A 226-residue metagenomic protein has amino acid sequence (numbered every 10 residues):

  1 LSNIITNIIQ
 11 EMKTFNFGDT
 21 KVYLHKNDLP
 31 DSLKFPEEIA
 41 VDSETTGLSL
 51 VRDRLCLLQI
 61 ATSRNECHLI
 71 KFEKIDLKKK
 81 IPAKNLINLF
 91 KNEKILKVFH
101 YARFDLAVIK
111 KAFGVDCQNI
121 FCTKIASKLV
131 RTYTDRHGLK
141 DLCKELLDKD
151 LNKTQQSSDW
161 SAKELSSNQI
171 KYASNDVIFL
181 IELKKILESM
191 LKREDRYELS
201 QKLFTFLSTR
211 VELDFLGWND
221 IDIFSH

Functional and structural regions predicted by a protein language model:
L1-I39, S43: N-terminal accessory regions of nucleic-acid-interacting proteins
T14-F17, Q59, R64-I181, E188 (+1 more regions): Active-site-proximal helix-loop-helix substrate-binding element of RNase H-like nuclease domains
A40, S49, L57-A61: Non-catalytic, usually N-terminal nucleic-acid engagement modules in DNA/RNA processing proteins
T46: Conserved Rossmann-like nucleotide-cofactor binding loop
L50-R54, L69-K71: Short, glycine/acidic-enriched capping/hinge loops at junctions between secondary-structure elements
S189-R193: Extended alpha-helical scaffolds
R196: Polybasic (Lys/Arg-rich)
G217-H226: DNA-contacting surface of Y-family translesion DNA polymerases
